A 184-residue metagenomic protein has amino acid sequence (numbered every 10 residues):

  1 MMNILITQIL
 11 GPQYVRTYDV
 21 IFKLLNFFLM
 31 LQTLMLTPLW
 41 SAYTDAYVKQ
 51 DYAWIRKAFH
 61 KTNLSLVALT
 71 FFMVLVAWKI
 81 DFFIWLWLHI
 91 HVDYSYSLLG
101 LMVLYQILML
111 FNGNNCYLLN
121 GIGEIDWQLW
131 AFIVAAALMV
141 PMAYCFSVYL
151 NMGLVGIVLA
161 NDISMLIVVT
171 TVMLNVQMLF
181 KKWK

Functional and structural regions predicted by a protein language model:
M2-N3, R16-Q32: Alpha-helical transmembrane segments of polytopic membrane transporters and translocases
I4, Q8, M30-L34, V74-W78 (+5 more regions): Membrane-embedded alpha-helical segments of multi-pass transporters/permeases
Q13-R16, H60, D93-Y96, I125-D126 (+1 more regions): Residues that define the loop-to-transmembrane-helix transition and helix capping in multi-pass membrane transporters
K23-N26, K61, Q106, F132-A137 (+1 more regions): Residue-level recognition of pore/gate-forming positions within transmembrane alpha-helices of multi-pass
L29-K49, C116-G121: Helix-loop junctions and terminal segments of transmembrane helices in multi-pass membrane transport/translocation
F59-H91, Y96-M109, V140-C145, Y149: Alpha-helical transmembrane segments of multi-pass membrane transport and lipid-handling proteins
L104-V134: Membrane-interface junctions at transmembrane-helix termini in multi-pass inner-membrane proteins
G123-D126, A136-T170, L174, M178-K181: Membrane-interface helix-loop junctions in multi-pass transport and translocation proteins
